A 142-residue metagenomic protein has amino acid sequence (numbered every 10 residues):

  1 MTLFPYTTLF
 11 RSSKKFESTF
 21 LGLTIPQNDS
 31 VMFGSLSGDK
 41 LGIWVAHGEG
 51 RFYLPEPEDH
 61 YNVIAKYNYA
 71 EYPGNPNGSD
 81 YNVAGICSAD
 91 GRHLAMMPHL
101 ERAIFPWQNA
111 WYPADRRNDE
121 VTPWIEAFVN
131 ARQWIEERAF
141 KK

Functional and structural regions predicted by a protein language model:
M1-T8: Single conserved hydrophobic/aromatic residue that forms the stacking wall/gate of nucleotide- or nucleobase-binding
F10-K142: Amide-donor transfer/coupling interface in amidating biosynthetic enzymes
